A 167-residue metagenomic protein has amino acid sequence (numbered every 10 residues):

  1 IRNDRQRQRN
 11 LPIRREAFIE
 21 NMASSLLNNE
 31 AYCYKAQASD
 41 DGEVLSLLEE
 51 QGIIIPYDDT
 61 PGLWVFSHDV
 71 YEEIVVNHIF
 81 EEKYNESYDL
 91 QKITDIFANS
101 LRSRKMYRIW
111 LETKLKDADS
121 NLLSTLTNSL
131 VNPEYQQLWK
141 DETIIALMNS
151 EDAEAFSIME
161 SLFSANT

Functional and structural regions predicted by a protein language model:
I1-N28, L115: Amphipathic alpha-helical "lid/sensor" segments that cap RecA-like P-loop NTPase cores
L27-N166: C-terminal leucine-rich, beta-strand-based interaction scaffolds used for sensing/assembly
